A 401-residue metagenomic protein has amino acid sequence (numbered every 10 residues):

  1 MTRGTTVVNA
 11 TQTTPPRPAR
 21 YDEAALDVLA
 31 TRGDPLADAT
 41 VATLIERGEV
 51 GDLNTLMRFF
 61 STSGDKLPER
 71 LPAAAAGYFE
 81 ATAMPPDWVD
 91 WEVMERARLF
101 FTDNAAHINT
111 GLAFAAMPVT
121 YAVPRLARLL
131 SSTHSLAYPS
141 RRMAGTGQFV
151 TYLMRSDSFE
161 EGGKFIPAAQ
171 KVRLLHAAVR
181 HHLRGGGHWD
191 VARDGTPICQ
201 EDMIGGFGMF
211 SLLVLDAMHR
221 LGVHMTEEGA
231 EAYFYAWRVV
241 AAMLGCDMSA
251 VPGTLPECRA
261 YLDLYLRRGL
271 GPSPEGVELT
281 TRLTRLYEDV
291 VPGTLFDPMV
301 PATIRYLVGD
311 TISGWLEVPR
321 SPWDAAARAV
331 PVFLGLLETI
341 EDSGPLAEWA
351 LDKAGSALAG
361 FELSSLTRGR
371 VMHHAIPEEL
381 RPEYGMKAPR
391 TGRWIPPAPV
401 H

Functional and structural regions predicted by a protein language model:
M1-F207, S211-H401: Mature, function-bearing regions of proteins
